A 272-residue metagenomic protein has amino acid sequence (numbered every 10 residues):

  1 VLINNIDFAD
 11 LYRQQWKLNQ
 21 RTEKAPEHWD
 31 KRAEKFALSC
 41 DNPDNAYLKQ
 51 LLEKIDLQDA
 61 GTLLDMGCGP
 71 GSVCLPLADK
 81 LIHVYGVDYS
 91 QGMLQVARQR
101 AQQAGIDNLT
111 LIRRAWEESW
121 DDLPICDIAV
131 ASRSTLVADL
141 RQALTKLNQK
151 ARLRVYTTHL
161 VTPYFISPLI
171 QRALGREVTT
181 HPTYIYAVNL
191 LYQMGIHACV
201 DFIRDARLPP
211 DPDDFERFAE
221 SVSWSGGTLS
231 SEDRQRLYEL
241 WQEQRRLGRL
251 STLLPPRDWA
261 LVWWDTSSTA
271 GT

Functional and structural regions predicted by a protein language model:
V1-Q58: Conserved class I S-adenosyl-L-methionine
A60-G69: Conserved class I S-adenosyl-L-methionine
S72-D107, I112-E117: Class I SAM-dependent methyltransferase SAM/SAH-binding core
D127-R141: A short SAM/SAH-binding and catalytic strip from SAM-dependent methyltransferases
R141-Y156: A short glycine-rich, Lys/Arg-flanked "PGG" loop and its adjoining helix->strand segment in the class I
L160-V178: Short, glycine-/aromatic-enriched active-site segment of Class I SAM-dependent methyltransferases
T180-G195: Short alpha-helix
C199-T272: Conserved Class I S-adenosyl-L-methionine
